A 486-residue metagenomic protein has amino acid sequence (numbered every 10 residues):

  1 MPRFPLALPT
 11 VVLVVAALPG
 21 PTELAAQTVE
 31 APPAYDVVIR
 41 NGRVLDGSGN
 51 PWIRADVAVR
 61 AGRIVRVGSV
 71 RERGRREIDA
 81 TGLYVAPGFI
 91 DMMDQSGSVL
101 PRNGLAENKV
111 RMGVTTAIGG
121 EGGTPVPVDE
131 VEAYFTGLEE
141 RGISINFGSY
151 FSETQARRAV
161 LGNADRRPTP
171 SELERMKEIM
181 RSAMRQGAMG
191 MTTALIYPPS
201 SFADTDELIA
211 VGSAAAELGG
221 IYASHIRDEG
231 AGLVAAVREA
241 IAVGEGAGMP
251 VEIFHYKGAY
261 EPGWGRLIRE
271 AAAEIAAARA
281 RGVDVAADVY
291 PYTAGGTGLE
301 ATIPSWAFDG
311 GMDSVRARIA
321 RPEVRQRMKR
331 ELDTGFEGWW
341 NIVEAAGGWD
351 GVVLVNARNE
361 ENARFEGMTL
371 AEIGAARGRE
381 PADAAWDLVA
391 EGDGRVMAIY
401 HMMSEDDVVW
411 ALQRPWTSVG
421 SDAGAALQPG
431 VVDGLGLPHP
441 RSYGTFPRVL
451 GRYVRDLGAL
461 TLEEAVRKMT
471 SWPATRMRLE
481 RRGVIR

Functional and structural regions predicted by a protein language model:
A7-E23: Bacterial N-terminal signal peptides
T28-E30, D36, V44-D56, R395-M403 (+3 more regions): Acidic, glycine-enriched loop/beta-strand segments at the rims of small-molecule binding/catalytic pockets
V29-Y35, V44-G88: Histidine-rich, glycine-flanked metal-binding segment
G42, V57, G62, G82 (+10 more regions): Divalent metal-coordination and catalytic microenvironments
A80-V85, F89-D94, V99-T192, G212-S213 (+2 more regions): Divalent-metal coordination cores built from histidine and acidic residues
D91, T116-G119, N146-S149, A223 (+3 more regions): Structural recognition of the beta-strand scaffold that forms the well-ordered cores of secreted hydrolase catalytic
G122-G123, A194-I196, I226-D228, Y256: Short, ordered loop/turn segments at secondary-structure junctions
Y150-F151, Q155, A159-P170, E174-Y197 (+5 more regions): Active-site neighborhoods of metal-dependent hydrolases
